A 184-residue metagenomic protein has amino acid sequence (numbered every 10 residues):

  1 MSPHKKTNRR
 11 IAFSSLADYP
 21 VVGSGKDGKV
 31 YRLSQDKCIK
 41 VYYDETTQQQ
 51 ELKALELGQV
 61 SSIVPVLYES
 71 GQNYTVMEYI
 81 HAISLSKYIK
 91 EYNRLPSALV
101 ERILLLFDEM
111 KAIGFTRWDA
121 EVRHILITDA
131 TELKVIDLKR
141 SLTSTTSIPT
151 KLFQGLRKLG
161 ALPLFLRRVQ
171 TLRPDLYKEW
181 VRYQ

Functional and structural regions predicted by a protein language model:
S2-L52: ATP-binding glycine-rich loop module of kinase domains
G23, V66-S70, R117-W118: Short beta-strand
K26, S34-Q35, G71, E121 (+1 more regions): Short loop/turn segments that connect beta-strands within the blades of beta-propeller domains, predominantly WD40
C38, Y74-T75, E132-L133: Hydrophobic residues embedded in beta-strands of well-ordered beta-sheets
E56-Q59, I63-V100: Conserved structural core of kinase catalytic domains
S86-L133, P149: Conserved kinase catalytic-core helix
E132-Q184: C-lobe/activation-segment region of protein kinase-like
